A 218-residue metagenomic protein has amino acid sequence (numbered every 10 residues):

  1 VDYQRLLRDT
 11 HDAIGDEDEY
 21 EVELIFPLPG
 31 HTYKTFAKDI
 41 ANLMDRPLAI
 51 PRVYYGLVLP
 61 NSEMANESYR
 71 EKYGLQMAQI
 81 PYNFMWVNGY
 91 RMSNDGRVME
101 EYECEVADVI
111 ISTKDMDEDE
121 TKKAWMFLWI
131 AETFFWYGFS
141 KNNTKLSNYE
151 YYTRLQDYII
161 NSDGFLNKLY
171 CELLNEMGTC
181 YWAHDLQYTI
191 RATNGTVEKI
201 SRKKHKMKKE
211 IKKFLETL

Functional and structural regions predicted by a protein language model:
V1-S147: A structural motif corresponding to the C-terminal lobe/cap of the Radical SAM core domain
V106-L218: Radical SAM enzyme core and accessory elements
